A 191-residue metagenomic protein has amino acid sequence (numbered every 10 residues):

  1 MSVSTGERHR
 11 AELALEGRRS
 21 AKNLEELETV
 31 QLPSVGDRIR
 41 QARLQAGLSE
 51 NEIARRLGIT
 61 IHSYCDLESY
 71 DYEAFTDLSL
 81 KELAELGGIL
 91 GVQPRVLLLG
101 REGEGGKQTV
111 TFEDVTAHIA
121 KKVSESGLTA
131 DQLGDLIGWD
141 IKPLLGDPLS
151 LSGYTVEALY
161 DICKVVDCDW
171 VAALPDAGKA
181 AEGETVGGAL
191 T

Functional and structural regions predicted by a protein language model:
T5-Q45, G103-S126, V171-L174: A short, Lys/Arg-rich alpha-helix, primarily the initiator
I39, E50-A54, Y64-L67, L97 (+2 more regions): Conserved hydrophobic/aromatic packing and binding residues within compact polymer-binding modules
R40-Q41, N51, A84, A120 (+3 more regions): Residues within the helices of the helix-turn-helix
L44, R55, G88, D135 (+1 more regions): Alpha-helical residues within the helix-turn-helix
G47, Y72-G88, L149-D161: Short, basic-rich loop-to-helix N-cap that marks the start of a DNA-contacting helix
G58-L78, G138-Y154: Recognition helix of helix-turn-helix/homeodomain-like DNA-binding domains that insert into the DNA major groove
G88-G106, D167-G183: Short C-terminal boundary/hinge segments that cap the last helix of small helical domains
